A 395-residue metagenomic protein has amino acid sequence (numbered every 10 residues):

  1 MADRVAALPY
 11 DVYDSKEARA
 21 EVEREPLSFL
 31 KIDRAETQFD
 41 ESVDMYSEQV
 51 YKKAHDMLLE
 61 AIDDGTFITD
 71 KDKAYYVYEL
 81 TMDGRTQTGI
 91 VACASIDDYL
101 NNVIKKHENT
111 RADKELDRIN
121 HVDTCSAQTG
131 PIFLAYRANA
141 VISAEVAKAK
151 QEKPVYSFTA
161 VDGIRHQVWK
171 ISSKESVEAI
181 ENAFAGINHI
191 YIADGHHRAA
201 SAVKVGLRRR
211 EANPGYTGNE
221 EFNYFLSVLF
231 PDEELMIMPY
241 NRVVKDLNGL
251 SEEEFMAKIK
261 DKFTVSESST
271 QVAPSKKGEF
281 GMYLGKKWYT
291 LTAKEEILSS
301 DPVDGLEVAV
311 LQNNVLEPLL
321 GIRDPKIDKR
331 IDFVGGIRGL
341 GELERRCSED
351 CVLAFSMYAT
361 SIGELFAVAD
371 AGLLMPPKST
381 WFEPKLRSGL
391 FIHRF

Functional and structural regions predicted by a protein language model:
M1-F395: Surface-exposed, charge/polar-rich loops and edge strands
